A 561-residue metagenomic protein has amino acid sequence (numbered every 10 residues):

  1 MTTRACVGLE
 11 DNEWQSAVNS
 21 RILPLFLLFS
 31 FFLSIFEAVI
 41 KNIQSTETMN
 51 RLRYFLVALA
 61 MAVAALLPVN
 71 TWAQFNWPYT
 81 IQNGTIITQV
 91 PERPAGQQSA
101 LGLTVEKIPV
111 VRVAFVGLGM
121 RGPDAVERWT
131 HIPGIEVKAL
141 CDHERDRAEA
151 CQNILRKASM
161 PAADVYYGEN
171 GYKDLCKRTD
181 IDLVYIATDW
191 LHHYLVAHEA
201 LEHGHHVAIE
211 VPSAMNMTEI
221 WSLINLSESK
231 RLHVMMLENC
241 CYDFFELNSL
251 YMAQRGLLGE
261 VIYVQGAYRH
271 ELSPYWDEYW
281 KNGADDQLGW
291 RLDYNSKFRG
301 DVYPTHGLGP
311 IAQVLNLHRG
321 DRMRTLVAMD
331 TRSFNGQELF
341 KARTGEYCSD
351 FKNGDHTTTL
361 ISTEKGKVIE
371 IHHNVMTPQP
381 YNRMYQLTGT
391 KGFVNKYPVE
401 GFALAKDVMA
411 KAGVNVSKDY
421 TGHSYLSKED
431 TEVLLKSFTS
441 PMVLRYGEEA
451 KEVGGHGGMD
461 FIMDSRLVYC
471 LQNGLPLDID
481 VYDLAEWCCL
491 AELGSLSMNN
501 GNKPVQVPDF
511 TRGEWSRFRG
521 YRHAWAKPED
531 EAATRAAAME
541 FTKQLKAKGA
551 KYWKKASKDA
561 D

Functional and structural regions predicted by a protein language model:
V18, I22, I35-K41, S45: Short, positively charged and aromatic/hydrophobic N-terminal segments
E47-A58: Bacterial N-terminal signal peptides that target proteins for export
V57-L67: Bacterial N-terminal signal peptides
T71-A73: Boundary at the C-terminal end of the N-terminal hydrophobic targeting segment
F75-A158: N-terminal Rossmann-like dinucleotide-binding module
F75-I87, P91-A95, D124, A312 (+3 more regions): C-terminal helical cap and adjacent loop that interface with cofactors, partners, or active-site loops
L183, D189-W190, Y194-Y242, G256: Beta-strand-loop-alpha-helix segment that lines the small-molecule cofactor/substrate pocket of alpha/beta enzymes
K230-H233, C240-F351: Predominantly a Rossmann-like dinucleotide-binding segment in NAD(P)-dependent oxidoreductases
